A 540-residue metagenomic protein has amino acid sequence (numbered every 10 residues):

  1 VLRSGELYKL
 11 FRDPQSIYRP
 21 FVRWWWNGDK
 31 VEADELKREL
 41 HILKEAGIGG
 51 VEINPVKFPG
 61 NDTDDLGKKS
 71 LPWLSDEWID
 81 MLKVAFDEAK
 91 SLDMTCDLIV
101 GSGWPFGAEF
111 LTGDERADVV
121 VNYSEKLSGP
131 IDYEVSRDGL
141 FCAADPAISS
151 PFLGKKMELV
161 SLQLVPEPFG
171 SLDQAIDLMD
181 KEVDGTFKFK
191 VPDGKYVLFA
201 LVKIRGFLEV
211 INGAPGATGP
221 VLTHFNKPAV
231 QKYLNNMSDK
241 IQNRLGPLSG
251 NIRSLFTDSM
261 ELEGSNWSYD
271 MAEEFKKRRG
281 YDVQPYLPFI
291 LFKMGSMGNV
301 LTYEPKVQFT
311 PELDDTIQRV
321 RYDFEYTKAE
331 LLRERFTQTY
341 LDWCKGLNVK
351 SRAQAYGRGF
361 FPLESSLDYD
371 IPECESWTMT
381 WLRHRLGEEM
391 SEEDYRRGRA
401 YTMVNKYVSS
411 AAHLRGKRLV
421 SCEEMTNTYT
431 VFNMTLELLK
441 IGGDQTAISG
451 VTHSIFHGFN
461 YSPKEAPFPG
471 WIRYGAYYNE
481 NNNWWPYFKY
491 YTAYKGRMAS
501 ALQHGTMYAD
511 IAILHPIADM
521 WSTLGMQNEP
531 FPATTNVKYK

Functional and structural regions predicted by a protein language model:
V1-I17: N-terminal carbohydrate-binding accessory modules
Y18-F21, L36-K37, G50, W73-W104 (+6 more regions): Carbohydrate-binding surfaces of carbohydrate-active enzymes
V22, D29-L66: N-terminal cofactor/phosphate-binding cores enriched in small/glycine residues, especially glycine-rich loops such as
E32, L222-N235, A400-Y401, Y487-Y491: Phosphate/oxyanion-binding active-site loops and adjacent basic polyanion-contact surfaces
V56-D180, F189-V191, E209-I211, A217-T218 (+1 more regions): Acidic/aromatic-lined carbohydrate-recognition and catalytic surfaces of CAZymes acting on diverse glycans
A144-A217, L287-E330, S409, H413: Alpha-amylase-like alpha-glycosidases and glucanotransferases acting on alpha-linked glucans and related
V191-F225, S365-M390: Aromatic- and acid-rich polysaccharide-binding/catalytic face of secreted or lumenal carbohydrate-active enzymes
Y196-V197, L201-L208, N212, G216-K240 (+2 more regions): Catalytic grooves of carbohydrate-active enzymes
